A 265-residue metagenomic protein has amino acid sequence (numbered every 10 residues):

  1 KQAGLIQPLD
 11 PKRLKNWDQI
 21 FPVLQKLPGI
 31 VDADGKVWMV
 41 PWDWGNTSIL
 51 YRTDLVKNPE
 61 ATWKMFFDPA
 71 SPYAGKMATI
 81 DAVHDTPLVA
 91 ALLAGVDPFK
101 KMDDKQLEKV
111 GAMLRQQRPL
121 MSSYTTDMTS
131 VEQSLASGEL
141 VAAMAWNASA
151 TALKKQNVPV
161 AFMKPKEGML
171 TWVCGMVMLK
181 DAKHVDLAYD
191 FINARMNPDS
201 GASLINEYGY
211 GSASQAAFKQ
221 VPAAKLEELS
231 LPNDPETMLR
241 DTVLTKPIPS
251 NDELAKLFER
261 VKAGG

Functional and structural regions predicted by a protein language model:
K1-A136: Extracytoplasmic ligand-binding site segments that recognize negatively charged/polar headgroups
Q2-P8, D34-K36, A152-K164, L226-E228: Ligand-binding "clamshell"
Q7-L9, Y124, V141-W146, A161-F162: Paired acidic/hydrophobic, glycine-rich loop segments that form the ligand-binding mouth/hinge of periplasmic-binding
L107-Q117, Q156-K180: Periplasmic-binding protein-like
V131-E132, A150, A188, G201: Short, hydrophobic alpha-helical packing/hinge segments within bilobed ligand-binding/sensory domains
Q133, P235-G265: Conserved C-terminal helix/tail region of periplasmic/extracytoplasmic solute-binding proteins
A136, A142-P159: A ligand-binding cleft/hinge motif common to bilobed small-molecule-binding domains
L179-M238: Mature extracytoplasmic/periplasmic domains
